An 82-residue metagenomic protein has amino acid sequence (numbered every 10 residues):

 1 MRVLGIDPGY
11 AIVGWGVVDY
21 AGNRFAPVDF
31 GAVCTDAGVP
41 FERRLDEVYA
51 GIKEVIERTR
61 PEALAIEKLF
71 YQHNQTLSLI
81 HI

Functional and structural regions predicted by a protein language model:
M1-I80: Phosphate- and other anionic-substrate recognition elements at nucleic-acid/protein interfaces
